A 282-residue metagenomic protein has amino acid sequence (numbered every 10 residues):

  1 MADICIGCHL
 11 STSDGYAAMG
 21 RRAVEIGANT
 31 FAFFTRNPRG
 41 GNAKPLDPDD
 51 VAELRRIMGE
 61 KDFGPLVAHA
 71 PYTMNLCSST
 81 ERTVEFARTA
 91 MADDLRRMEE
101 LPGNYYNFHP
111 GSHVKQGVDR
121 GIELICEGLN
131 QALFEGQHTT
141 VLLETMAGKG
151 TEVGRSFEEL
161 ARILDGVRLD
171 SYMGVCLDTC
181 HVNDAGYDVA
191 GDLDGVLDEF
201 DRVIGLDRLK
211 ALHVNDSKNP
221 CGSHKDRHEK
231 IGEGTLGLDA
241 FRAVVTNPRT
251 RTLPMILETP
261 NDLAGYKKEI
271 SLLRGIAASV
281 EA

Functional and structural regions predicted by a protein language model:
M1-A70, M74, S78-R96, S279-A282: N-terminal pre-domain/capping segments
H9-S13, R36-P38, A70-T73, G111-H113 (+4 more regions): Active-site beta-loop-alpha junctions enriched in small/polar residues
R21-G27, D47-V67, A92-P102, N130-Q137 (+3 more regions): Acidic (Asp/Glu)-rich catalytic clusters
A23, H69, A87, M98 (+5 more regions): Conserved, mostly hydrophobic/aromatic
F31, C126-E229: Acidic/histidine-rich catalytic cores of soluble enzymes
A32, K210-H213, T252-T259: Conserved active-site loop/cleft motifs that coordinate metal ions or position small ligands
E60, L76-G174: Active-site acidic/histidine proton-transfer and metal-coordination neighborhood in alpha/beta enzyme cores
R82-L95, V118-Q131, S156-D165, L193-D198 (+2 more regions): Short, electropositive alpha-helical surface patch
